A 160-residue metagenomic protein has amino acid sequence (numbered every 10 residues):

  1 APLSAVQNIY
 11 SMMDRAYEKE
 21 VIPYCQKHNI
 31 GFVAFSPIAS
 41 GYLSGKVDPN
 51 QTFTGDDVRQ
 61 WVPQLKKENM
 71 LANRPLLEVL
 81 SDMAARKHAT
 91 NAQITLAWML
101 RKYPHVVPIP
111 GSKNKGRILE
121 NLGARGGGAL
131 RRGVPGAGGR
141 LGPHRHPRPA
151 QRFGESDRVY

Functional and structural regions predicted by a protein language model:
A1-L3, H88, A129: Short helix-capping segments at alpha-helix termini
P2-Q7, G31-V33, H105-I109: Structural preference for beta-strand elements that scaffold enzyme active sites
V6, C25, F32-F35, L80 (+3 more regions): Conserved, mostly hydrophobic/aromatic
Y10-D14, S36-L43, W98, K113-N114: Glycine-rich beta-alpha junction loops
Y17-D56, T90: Aromatic-lined glycan-binding groove of carbohydrate-active enzymes
K27, G55-R86, R101-H105, L119-Y160: Terminal-tail/helix-coil boundary detector
A89-A92, N114, L130-R131: Helix N-cap / loop-to-helix initiation motif
V107-R117: Glycine-rich phosphate-binding active-site loops on the catalytic face of alpha/beta enzymes
